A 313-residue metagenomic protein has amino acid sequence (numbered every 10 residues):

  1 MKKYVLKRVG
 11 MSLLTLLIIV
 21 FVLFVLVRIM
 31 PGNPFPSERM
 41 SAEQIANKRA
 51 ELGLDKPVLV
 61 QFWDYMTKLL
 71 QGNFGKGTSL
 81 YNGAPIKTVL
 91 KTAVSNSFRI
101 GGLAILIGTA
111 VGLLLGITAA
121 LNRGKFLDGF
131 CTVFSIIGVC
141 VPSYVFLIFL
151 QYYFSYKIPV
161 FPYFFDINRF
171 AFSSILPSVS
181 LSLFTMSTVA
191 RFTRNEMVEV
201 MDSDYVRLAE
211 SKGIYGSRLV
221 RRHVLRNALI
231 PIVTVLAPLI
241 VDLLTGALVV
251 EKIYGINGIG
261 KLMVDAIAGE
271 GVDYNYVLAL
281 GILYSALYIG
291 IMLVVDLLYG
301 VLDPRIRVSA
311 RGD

Functional and structural regions predicted by a protein language model:
K2-K3, V94-L127, S143, N168-D313: Alpha-helical transmembrane segments of integral membrane proteins, especially multi-pass inner/plasma-membrane
L6-L16: N-terminal signal-anchor/signal peptide hydrophobic helix marking the start of the first transmembrane segment
M11, I19, I107-G108, S135-G138 (+4 more regions): Transmembrane alpha-helical core residues of multi-pass small-molecule transporters, especially secondary transporters
L16-W63, I158-L176: Hydrophobic alpha-helical transmembrane segments of membrane transport/permease proteins and related membrane-embedded
L23-I29, Y65-T67, V133-P162, S180-F184: Membrane-water interface segments at the C-terminal ends of transmembrane alpha-helices in multi-pass inner-membrane
N47-A50, D64, K68, T88 (+7 more regions): Short amphipathic alpha-helical coupling elements at transmembrane boundaries
A50-P57, N73-G83, I167-F170, D265-N275: Membrane-interfacial helix-loop-helix junctions in multi-pass membrane proteins
D55-L113: An internal, D/E-rich "acidic patch" concept
